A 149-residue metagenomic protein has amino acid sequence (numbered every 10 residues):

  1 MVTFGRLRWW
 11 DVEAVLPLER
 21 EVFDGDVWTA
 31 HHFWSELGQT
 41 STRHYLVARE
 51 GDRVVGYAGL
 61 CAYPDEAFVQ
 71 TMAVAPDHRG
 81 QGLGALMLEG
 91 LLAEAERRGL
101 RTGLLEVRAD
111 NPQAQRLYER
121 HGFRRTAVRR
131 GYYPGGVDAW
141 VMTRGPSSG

Functional and structural regions predicted by a protein language model:
R6-D77, L88-G90, E94, R98 (+1 more regions): Acetyl-CoA-dependent GNAT
R43, V137-V141: Short hydrophobic/aromatic beta-strand or adjacent loop that forms the aromatic wall/cage of a ligand/substrate-binding
L60, R125-T126: Short beta-strand "wing" residues that participate in macromolecule-binding interfaces
P76-R79, L105-Q115, G131-G136: Conserved beta-strand-loop-alpha-helix junction that forms the acyl-donor binding cleft
A95-E106, R129: Conserved GNAT acetyl-CoA-binding A-motif
Y118, F123, M142: Conserved active-site tyrosine of GNAT-family acetyltransferases
